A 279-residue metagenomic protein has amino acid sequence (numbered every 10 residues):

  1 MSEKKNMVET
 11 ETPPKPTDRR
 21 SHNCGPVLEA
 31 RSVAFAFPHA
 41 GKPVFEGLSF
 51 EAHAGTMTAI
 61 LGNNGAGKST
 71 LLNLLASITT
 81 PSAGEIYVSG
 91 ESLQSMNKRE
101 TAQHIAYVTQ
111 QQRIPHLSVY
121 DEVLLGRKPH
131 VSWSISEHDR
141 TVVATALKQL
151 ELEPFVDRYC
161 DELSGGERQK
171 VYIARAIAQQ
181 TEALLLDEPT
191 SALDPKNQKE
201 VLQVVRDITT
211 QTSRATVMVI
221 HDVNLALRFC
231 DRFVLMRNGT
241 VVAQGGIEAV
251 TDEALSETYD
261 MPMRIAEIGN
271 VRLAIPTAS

Functional and structural regions predicted by a protein language model:
T17-A30, A34-G47, N97: A short, flexible loop at the N-terminus of ABC-type nucleotide-binding domains that lies
L61-N63: The feature captures the beta-strand-to-loop junction immediately N-terminal to the Walker
A76: Helix-to-loop junction immediately C-terminal to a conserved catalytic motif
G84-S92, T101: Conserved ABC transporter NBD signature motif
E137-F155, Q180: Conserved ABC ATPase "signature" region
Y159-L163, E167: Conserved ABC ATPase signature
L184-E188: Catalytic Walker B motif of ABC-type/P-loop ATPase nucleotide-binding domains
